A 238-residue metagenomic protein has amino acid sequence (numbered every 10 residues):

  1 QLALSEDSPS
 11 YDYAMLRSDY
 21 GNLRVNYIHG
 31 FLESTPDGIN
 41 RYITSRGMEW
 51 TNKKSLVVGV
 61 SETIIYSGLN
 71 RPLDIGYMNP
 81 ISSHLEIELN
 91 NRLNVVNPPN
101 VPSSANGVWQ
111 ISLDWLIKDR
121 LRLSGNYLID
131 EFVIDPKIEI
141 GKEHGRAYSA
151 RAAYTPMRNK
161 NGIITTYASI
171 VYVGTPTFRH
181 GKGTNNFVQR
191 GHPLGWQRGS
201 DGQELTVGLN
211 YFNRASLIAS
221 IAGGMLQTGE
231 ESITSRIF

Functional and structural regions predicted by a protein language model:
L4-S8, D12-H192, G199-V207, F212 (+3 more regions): Signature for the C-terminal beta-barrel architecture of outer-membrane proteins
